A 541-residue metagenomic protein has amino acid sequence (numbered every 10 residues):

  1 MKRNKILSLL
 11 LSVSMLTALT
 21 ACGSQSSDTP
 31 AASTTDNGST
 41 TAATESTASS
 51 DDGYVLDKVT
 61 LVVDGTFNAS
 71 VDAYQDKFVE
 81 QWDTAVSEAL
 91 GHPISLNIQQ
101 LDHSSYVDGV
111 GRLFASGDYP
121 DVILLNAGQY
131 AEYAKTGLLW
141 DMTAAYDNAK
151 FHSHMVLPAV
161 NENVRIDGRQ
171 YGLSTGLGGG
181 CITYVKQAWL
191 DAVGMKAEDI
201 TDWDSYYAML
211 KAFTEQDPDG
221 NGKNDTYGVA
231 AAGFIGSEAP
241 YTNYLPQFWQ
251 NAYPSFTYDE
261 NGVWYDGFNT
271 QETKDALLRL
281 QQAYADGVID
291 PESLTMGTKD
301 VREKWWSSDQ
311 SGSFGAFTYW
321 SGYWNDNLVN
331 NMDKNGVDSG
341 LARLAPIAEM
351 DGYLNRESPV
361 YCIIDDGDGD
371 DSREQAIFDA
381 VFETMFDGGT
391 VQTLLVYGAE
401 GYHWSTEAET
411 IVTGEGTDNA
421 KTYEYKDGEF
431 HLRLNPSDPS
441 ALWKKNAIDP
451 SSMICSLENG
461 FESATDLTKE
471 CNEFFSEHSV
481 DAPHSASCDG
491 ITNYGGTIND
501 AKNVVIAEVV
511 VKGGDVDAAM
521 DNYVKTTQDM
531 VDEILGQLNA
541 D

Functional and structural regions predicted by a protein language model:
M1-L10: Bacterial N-terminal signal peptides that target proteins for export
S8, C22-W203, W264-D266, M296 (+1 more regions): Conserved N-terminal structural module of periplasmic/extracytoplasmic solute-binding proteins
T17-A21: C-terminal motif of bacterial Sec signal peptides marking the signal peptidase cleavage site
G65-T66, Q375-V509: Conserved small-residue motifs centered on glycine
V107-Y119, A208-E215, K299-F314: Short helices/loops that flank or line small-molecule/ion binding pockets
G128-I182, E238-A276, L280, M332-E349 (+1 more regions): Hinge/lid segment of periplasmic solute-binding proteins
E132, F234-S255, Q281-N435: Extracytoplasmic/periplasmic substrate-binding proteins
R165-A239, F256-D300, K304, I363-D379 (+3 more regions): Helix-loop-helix "hinge/cap" segment bordering the ligand-binding cleft or interdomain interface
